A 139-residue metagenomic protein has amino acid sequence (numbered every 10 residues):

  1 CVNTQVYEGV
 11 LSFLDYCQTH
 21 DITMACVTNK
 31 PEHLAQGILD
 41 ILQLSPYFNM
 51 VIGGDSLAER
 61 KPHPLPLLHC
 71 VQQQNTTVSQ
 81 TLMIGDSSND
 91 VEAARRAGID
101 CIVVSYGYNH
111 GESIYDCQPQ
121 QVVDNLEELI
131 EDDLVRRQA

Functional and structural regions predicted by a protein language model:
C1-D15, H20-I22: Metal-dependent phosphoesterase signature
C1-Q5, N29, D100-C101: Short, flexible loop segments at the rims of nucleotide/cofactor-binding pockets, characterized by
D15-Q18, P31-E32, Q36-A139: Asp-based, Mg2+/Mn2+-dependent phosphohydrolase catalytic module
A25: Conserved glycine-rich Rossmann-like NAD(P)H-binding loop of the short-chain dehydrogenase/reductase
